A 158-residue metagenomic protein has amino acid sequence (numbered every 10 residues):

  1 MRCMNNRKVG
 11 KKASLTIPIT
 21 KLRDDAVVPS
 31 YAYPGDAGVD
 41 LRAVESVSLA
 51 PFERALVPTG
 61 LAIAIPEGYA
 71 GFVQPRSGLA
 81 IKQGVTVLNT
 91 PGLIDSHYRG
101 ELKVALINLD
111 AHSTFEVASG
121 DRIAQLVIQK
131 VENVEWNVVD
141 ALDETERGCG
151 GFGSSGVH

Functional and structural regions predicted by a protein language model:
M1-H158: DUTPase catalytic domain/fold
